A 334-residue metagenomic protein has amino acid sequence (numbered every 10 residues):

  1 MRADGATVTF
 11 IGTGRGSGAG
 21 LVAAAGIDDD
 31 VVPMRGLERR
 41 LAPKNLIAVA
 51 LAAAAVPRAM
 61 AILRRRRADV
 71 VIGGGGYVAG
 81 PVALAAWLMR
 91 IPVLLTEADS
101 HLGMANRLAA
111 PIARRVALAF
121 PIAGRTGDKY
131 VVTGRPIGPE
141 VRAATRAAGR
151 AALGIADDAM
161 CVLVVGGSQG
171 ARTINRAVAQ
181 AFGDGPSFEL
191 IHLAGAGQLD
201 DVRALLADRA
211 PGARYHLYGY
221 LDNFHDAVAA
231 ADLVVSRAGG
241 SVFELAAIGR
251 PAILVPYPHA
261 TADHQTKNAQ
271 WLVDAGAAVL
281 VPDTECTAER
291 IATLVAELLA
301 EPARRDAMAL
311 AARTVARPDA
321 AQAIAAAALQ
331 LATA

Functional and structural regions predicted by a protein language model:
R2-A54, T133, A196-Q198, T284: Conserved nucleotide-sugar phosphate-binding/catalytic loop shared by glycosyltransferases and other
T7, S17, D28, W87-A147 (+1 more regions): Active-site-proximal region of nucleotide-activated glycan assembly enzymes, centered on histidine/acidic-rich loops
G16, L21, A25, R146-A151 (+4 more regions): Donor-nucleotide binding loops and adjacent catalytic segments primarily of GT-B fold Leloir glycosyltransferases
R58-V71, A79-L94, R107-I112: Glycosyltransferases and closely related glycan-assembly transferases that use nucleotide-activated donors
A68-V70, Y218-L221, A229-F243, R250: Acidic donor-binding loop of glycosyltransferase active sites
M89, A229-A231, A246-V255, A275: Conserved donor-binding/catalytic loop of nucleotide-activated donor transferases
R304-P318: A short, well-ordered alpha-helix in the C-terminal region of glycosyltransferases
R317-A334: C-terminal alpha-helical cap of glycosyltransferases
